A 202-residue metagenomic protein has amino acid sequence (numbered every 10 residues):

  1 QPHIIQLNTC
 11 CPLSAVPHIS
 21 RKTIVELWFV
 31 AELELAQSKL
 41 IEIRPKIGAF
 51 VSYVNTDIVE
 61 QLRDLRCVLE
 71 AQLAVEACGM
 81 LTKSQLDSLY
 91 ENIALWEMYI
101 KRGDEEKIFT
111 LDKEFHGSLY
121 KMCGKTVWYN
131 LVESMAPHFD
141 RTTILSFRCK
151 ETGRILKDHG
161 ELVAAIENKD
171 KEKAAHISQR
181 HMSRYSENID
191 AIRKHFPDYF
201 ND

Functional and structural regions predicted by a protein language model:
Q1-G79, D190-D202: Short linear motifs at protein or domain termini
L62, G79-I144, I155-A164, K173-R184: Conserved amphipathic alpha-helical segments that form helical-bundle/coiled-coil interaction surfaces
H138, T143, N168-K169, P197-D202: Charge-rich, acidic-biased intrinsically disordered regions
E151-G153: Active-site loop of classical SDR/Rossmann-like NAD(P)-dependent oxidoreductases, centered on the catalytic Tyr-X3-Lys
E172-D202: C-terminal effector-binding regulatory domain of bacterial HTH transcription factors
